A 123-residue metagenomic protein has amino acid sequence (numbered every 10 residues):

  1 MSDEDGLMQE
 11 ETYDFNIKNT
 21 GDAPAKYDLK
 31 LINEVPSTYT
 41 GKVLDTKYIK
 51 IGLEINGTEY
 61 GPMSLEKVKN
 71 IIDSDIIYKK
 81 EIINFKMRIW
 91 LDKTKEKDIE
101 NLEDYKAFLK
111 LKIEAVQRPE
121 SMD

Functional and structural regions predicted by a protein language model:
M1, Y39, K95-I99: Low-complexity, polar-biased intrinsically disordered regions enriched in Pro/Ser/Thr/Gly
D3-T58: Surface-exposed interaction patch
L7-A25, D73, Y78-D123: C-terminal, structured domain-capping segment
V43-D92: Signature of Gram-negative chaperone-usher
